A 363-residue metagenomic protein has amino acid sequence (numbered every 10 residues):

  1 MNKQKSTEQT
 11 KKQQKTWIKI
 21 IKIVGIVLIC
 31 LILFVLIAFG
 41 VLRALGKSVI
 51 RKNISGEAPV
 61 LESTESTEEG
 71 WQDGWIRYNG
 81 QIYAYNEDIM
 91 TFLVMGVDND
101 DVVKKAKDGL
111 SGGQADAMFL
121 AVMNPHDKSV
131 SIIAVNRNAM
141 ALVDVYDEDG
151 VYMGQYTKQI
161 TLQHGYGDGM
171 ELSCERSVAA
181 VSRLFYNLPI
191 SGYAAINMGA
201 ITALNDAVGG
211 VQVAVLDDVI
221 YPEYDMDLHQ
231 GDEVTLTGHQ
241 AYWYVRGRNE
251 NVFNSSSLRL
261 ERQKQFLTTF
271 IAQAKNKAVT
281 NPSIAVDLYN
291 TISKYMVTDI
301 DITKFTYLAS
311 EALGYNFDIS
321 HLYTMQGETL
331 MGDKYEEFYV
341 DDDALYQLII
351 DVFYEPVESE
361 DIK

Functional and structural regions predicted by a protein language model:
N2-S6, K12-V24, V35-K363: Non-catalytic, solvent-exposed segments at the cell envelope interface
G25-I29: Alpha-helical transmembrane segments of integral membrane proteins, emphasizing hydrophobic/aromatic residues
